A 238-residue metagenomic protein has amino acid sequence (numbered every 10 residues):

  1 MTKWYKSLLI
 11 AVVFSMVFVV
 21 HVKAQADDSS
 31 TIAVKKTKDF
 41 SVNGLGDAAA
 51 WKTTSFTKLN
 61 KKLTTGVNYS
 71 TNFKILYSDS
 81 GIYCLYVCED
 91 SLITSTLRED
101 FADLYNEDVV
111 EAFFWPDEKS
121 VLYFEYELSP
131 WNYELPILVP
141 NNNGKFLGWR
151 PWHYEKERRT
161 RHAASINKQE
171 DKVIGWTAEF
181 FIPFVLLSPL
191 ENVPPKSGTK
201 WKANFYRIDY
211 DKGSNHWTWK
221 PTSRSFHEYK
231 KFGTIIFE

Functional and structural regions predicted by a protein language model:
M1-D28: Bacterial Sec-dependent N-terminal signal peptides
A24-E238: Structural preference for beta-rich elements and adjacent junctions enriched in aromatics
